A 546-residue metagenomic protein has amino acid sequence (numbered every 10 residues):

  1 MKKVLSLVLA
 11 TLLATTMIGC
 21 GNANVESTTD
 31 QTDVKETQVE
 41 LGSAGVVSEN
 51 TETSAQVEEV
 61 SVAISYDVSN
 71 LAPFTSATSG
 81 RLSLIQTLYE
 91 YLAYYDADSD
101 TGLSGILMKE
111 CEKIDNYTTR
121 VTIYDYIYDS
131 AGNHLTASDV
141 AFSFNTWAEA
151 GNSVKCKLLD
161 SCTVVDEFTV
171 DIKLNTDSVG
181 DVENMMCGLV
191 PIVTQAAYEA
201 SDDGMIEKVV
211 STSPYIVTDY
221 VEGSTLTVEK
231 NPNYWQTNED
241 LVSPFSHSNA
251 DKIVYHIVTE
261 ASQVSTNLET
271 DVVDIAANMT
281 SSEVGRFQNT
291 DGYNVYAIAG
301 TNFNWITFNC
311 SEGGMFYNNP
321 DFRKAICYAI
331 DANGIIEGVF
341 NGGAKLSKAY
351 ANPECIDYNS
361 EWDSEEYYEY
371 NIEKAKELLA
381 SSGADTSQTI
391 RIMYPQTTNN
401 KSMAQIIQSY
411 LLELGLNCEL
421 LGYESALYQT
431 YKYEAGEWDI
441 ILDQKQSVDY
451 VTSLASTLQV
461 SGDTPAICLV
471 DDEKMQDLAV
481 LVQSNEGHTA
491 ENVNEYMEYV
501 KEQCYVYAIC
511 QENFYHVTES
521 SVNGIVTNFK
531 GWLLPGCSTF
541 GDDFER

Functional and structural regions predicted by a protein language model:
A63-I114, T122, N145: N-terminal lobe/hinge region of extracytoplasmic solute-binding protein
A97-D98, M186-K252, S262, E373 (+1 more regions): Gly/Pro-rich hinge or "lid" segments in bacterial periplasmic/extracellular proteins
K109-N152, V165, D171, F316: Aromatic- and charge-enriched surface segment that lines or borders ligand/interaction sites
E112, N116, V154-Y198, D203-M205 (+1 more regions): Surface-exposed binding/hinge segments that line and control ligand-binding clefts or catalytic entry sites
A137-F142, T169-D171, S213-P214, S248-K252 (+3 more regions): Alpha-helical secondary-structure segments
Y215, K345-S381, N399-K401: Structural transition elements
T225, N304, A329-Y358, N399-Q408 (+1 more regions): Detector for C-terminal structural segments
Q236-R286: Ligand-site clamp/hinge motif
